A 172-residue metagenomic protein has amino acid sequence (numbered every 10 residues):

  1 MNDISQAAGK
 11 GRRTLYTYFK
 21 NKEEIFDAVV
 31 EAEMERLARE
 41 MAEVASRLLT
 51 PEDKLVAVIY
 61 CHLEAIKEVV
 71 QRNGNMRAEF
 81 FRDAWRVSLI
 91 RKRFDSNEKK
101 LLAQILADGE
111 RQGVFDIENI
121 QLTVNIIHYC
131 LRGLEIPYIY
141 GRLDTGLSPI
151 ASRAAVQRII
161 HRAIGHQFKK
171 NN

Functional and structural regions predicted by a protein language model:
M1-E24, A28: Helix-turn-helix
F26, V30, M34, S88-K99 (+1 more regions): Amphipathic, non-transmembrane alpha-helical scaffold segments
A28, A32, A42-E68, T123-I127 (+2 more regions): Hydrophobic alpha-helical connector segments
R36, C61-V69, D83, C130-P137 (+1 more regions): Phosphate/oxyanion-binding loops and surfaces in catalytic or ligand/nucleic-acid-binding neighborhoods
V44, N73-F80, Y138-R142: Secondary-structure edge/capping motif, primarily at the C-terminal ends of alpha-helices and the immediately following
L63-L101, R111: Short secondary-structure transition hinges
K100-Q112, N125, Y129-N172: C-terminal peripheral helix-coil segments that are non-catalytic and often amphipathic
